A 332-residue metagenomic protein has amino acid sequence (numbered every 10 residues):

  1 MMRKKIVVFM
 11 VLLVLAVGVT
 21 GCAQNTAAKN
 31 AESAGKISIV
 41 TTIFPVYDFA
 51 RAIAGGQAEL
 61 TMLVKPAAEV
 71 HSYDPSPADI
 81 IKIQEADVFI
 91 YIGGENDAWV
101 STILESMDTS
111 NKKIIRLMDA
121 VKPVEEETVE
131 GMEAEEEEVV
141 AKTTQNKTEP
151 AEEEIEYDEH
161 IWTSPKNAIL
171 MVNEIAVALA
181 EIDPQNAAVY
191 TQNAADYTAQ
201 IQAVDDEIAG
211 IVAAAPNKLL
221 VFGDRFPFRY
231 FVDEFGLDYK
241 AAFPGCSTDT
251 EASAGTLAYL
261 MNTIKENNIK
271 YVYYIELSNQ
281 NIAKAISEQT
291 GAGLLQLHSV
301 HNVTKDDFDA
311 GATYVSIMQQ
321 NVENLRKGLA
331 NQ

Functional and structural regions predicted by a protein language model:
M1-M2, T144: Compositionally biased, low-complexity segments enriched in small residues
R3-N25: Sec-dependent N-terminal signal peptides of Gram-positive bacterial secreted proteins and lipoproteins
F9, C22-Q332: Extracytoplasmic metal-acquisition and chelation regions
